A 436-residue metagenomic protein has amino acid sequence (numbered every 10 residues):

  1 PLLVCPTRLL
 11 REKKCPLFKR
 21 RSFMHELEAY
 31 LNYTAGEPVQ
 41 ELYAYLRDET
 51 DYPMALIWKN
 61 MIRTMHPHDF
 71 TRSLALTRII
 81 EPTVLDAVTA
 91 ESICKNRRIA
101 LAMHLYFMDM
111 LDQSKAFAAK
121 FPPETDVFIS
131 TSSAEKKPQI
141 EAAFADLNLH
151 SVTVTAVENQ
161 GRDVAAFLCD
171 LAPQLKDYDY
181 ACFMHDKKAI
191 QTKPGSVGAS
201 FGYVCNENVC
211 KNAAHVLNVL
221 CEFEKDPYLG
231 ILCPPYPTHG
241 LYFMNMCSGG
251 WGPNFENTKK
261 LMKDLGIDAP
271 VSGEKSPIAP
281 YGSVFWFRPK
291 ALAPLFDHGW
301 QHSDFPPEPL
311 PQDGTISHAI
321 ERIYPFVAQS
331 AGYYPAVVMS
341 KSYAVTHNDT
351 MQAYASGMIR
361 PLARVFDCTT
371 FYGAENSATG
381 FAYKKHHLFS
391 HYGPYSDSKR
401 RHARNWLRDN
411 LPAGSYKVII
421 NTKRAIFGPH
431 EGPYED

Functional and structural regions predicted by a protein language model:
P1-F371, N376-K384, F389-Y392, S396 (+1 more regions): ER/Golgi luminal nucleotide-sugar-dependent glycosyltransferases, focusing on the catalytic module
A291-L292, R424-I426: Short Gly/Pro-enriched loop/turn and capping motifs at secondary-structure junctions
H386, N421, G428-P429: C-terminal functional modules of predominantly eukaryotic multidomain proteins
Y395, K399, W406-L407: Gram-negative host-targeted secretion-system effectors, predominantly Type III and Type IV, recognized via long
W406-N410, Y416-A425: Short HxH-centered metal-ligating active-site micro-motif
A425-E435: Structured beta-strand segments within beta-sheet-rich domains
